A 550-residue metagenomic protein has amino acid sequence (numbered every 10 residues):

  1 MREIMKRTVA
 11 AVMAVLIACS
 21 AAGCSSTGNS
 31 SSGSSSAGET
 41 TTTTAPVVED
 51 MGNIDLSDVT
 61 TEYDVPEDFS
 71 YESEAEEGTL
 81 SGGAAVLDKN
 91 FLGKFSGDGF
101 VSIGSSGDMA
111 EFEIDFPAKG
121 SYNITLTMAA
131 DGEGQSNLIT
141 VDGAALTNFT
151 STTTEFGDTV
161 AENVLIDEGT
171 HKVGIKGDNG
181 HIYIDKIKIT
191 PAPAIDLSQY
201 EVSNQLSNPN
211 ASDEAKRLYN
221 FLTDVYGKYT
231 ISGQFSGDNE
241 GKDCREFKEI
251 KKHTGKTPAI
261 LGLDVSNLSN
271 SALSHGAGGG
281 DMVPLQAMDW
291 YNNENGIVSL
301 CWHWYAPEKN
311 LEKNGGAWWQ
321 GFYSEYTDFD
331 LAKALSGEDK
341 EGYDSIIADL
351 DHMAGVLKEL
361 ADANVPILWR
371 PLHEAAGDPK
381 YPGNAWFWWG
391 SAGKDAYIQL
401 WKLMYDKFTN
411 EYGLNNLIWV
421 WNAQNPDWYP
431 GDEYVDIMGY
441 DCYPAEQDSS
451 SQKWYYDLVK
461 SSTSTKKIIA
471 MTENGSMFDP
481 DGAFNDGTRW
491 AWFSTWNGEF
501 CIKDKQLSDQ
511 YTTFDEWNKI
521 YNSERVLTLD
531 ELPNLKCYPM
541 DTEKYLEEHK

Functional and structural regions predicted by a protein language model:
K6-S25: Sec-dependent N-terminal signal peptides of Gram-positive bacterial secreted proteins and lipoproteins
S20-T44: Sec-dependent signal peptide cleavage junction
P46-A215: Extracytoplasmic
M51-V65, T190-G278, P539-K550: N-terminal module-boundary/linker segments of secreted carbohydrate-active enzymes
Q234, R370-L372, W401-P426, K467-S476: Aromatic-lined carbohydrate-recognition surfaces of secreted/lumenal glycan-active proteins
L263, N425-D448, W496: Aromatic- and acid-rich polysaccharide-binding/catalytic face of secreted or lumenal carbohydrate-active enzymes
L273, G279-L403, N410, L414: Substrate-binding cleft of extracellular glycoside hydrolase catalytic domains
K467-K550: Substrate-binding cleft of secreted/luminal carbohydrate-active enzymes
